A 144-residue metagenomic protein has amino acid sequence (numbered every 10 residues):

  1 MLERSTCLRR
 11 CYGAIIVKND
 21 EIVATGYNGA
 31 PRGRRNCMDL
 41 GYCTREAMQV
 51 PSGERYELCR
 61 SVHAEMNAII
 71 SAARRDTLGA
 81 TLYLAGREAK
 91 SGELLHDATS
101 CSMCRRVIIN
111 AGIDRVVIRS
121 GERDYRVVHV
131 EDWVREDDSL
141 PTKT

Functional and structural regions predicted by a protein language model:
M1-Y12: Short, basic/aromatic recognition patches
C11-G26: Short beta-strand scaffold segments in enzyme catalytic cores
A24-T144: Zn2+-dependent cytidine deaminase-like catalytic core
